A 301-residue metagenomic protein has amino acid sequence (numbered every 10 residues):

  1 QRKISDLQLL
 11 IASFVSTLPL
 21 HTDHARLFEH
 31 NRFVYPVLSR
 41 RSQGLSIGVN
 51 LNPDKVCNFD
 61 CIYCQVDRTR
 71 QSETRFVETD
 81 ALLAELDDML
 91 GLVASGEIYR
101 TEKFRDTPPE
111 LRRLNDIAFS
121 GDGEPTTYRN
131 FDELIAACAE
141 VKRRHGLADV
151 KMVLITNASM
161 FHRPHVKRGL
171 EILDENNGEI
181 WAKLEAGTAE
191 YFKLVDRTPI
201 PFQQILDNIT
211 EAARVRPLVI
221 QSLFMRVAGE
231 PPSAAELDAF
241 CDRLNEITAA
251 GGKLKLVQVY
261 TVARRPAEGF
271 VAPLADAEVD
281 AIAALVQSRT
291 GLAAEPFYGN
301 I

Functional and structural regions predicted by a protein language model:
Q1, D6, L10-S42, L83 (+2 more regions): Auxiliary Fe-S-binding modules of radical SAM enzymes
N31-D67, D106-L111, N115-F119: N-terminal pre-triad scaffold of radical SAM enzymes
D60, I205-N208, I282: Hydrophobic side chains in well-ordered alpha-helices
C64-R70, D116-F119, L218-L223, T261-A263: A short small-residue
V66-N176: Conserved Radical SAM active-site core
T126-A272: Conserved AdoMet/S-adenosylmethionine-binding subsite of the radical SAM
